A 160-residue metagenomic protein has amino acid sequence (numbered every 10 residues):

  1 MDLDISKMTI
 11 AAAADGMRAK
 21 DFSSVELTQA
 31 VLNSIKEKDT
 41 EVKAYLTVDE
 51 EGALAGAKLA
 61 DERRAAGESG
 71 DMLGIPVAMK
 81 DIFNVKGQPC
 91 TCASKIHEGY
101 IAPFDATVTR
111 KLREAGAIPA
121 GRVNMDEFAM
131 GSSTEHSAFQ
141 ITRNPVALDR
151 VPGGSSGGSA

Functional and structural regions predicted by a protein language model:
M1-D49, L54: An N-terminal boundary/leader segment
A12, A30, L59, T107 (+1 more regions): Alpha-helical scaffold segments in soluble metabolic enzymes
K36-E41, G67, N84-C90: Secretory-pathway/luminal and periplasmic proteins that interact with or process carbohydrate-rich
E51-K58, G116-A117: Long amphipathic alpha-helix in the N-terminal Rossmann-like dinucleotide-binding domain of NAD(P)-dependent
G56-E62, S137: Short, basic phosphate-binding NTP loop
A60-P76: Immediate post-signal peptide segment of exported/extracytoplasmic ligand-binding proteins
L73-A160: Short glycine/serine-rich loop/turn segments
